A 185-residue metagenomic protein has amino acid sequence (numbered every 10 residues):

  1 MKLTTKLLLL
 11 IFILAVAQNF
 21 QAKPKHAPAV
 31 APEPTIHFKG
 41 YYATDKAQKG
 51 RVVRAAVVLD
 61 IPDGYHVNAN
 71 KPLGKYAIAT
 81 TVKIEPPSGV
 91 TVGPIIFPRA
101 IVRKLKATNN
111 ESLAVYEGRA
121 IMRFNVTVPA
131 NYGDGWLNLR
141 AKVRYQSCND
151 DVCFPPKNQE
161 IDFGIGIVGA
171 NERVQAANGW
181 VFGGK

Functional and structural regions predicted by a protein language model:
M1-L7: Positively charged n-region of N-terminal signal peptides that target proteins for export
L3, V16, F20-A22: Short, low-complexity interaction segments enriched in Ser/Thr/Pro/Gly
L7-V16: Bacterial N-terminal signal peptides
F20-K185: Extracellular/lumen-exposed scaffold segments
